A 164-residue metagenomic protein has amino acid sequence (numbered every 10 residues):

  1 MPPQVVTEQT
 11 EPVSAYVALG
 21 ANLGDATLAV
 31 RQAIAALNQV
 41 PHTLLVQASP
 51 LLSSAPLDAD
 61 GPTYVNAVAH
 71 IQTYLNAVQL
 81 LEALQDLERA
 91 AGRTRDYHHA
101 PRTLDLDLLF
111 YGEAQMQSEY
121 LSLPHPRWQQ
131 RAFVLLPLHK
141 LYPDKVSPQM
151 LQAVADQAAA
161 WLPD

Functional and structural regions predicted by a protein language model:
P2, T7, Q47-S49, S54-V65 (+2 more regions): Flexible, gly/pro- and Lys/Arg-enriched active-site loops
P2-T43, S49-A55: N-terminal beta1-alpha1 ligand-phosphate binding loop
